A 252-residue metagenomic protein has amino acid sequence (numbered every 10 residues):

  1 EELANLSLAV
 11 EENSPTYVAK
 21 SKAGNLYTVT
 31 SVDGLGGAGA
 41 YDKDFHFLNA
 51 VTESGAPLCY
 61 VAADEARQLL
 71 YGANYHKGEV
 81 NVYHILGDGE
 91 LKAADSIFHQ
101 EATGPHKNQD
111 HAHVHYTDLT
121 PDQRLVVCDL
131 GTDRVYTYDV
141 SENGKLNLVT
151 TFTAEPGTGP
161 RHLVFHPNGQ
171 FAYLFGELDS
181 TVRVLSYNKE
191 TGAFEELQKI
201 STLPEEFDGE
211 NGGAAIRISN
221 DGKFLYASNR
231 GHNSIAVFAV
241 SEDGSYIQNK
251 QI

Functional and structural regions predicted by a protein language model:
A4-V10, H46-T52, D95-S96, E101-K107 (+3 more regions): A short beta-strand motif characteristic of beta-propeller blades
N5-R67: Blade-loop segments of beta-propeller domains
E12-A23, S54-E65, Q100-Q123, A154-F171 (+1 more regions): Beta-rich, blade/repeat-based domains predominating in secreted/periplasmic proteins but also intracellular
S31-D33, Y75-K77, I85, L130-G131 (+3 more regions): Short loop/turn segments immediately following the C-termini of beta-strands
Y41-D44, Y83-K92, Y138-K145, L185-A193 (+1 more regions): Short loop/turn segments immediately following beta-strands, especially the blade-tip and inter-blade linker loops
R124-V182: Loop-centered beta-sheet repeat module
N211-S245, K250-I252: Loop/turn-rich, solvent-exposed surfaces of beta-rich toroidal or solenoidal domains
